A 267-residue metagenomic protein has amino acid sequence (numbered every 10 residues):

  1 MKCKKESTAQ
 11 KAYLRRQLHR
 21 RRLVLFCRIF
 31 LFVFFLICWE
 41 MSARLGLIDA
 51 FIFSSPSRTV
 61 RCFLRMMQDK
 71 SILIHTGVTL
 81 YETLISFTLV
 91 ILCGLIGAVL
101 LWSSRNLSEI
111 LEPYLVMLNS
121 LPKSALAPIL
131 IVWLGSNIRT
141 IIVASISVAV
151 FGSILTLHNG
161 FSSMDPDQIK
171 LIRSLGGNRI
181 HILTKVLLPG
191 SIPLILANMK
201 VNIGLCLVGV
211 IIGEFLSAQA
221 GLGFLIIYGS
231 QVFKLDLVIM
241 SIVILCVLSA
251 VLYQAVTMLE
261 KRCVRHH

Functional and structural regions predicted by a protein language model:
M1-F30, Q254-H267: Transmembrane alpha-helical segments of polytopic membrane transport and secretion proteins
Q17-R21, L45-T88: Periplasmic/extracellular loop-to-transmembrane helix junction in inner-membrane transport proteins
I85-L115: Transmembrane-helix boundary motif in ABC transporter permease subunits
R105, S162, A197, I239-H267: C-terminal transmembrane helix and the adjacent membrane-cytosol boundary/short C-terminal tail of inner/organellar
V116-G152, N159-G160: Generic hydrophobic transmembrane alpha-helix motif, especially the helices
L121, F161-D167, L171-S191, Q231: Short helix-to-coil transition segments within interhelical loops that connect adjacent transmembrane helices
V132-W133, V208-L245, H266-H267: Glycine-rich helix-loop "coupling/hinge" segments at transmembrane-helix boundaries in multipass transporters
V143, S147, I180-G213, L245: Transmembrane alpha-helices
